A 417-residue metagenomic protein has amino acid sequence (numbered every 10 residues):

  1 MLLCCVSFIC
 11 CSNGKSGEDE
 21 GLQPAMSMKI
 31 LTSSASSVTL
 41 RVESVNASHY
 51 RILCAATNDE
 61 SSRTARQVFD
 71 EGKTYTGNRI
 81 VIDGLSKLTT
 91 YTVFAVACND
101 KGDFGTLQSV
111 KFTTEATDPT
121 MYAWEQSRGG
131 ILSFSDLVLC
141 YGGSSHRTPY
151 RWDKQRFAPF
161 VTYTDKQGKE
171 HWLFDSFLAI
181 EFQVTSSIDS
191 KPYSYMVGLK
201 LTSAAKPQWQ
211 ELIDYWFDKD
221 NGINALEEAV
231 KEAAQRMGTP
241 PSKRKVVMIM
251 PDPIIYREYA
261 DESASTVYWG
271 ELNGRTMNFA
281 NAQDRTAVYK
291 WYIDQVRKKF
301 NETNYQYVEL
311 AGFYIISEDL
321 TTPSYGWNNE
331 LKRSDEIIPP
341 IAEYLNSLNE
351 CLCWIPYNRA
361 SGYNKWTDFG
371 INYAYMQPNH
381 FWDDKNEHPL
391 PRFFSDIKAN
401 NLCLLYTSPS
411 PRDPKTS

Functional and structural regions predicted by a protein language model:
C5-K29, E115-D118: Bacterial Sec-dependent N-terminal signal peptides
R51-S86: Recognizes extended acidic, P/S/T-rich segments that occur within or adjacent to Ig-like beta-sandwich modules
T92-V96: Extracellular recognition modules
A97-K101: Surface-exposed loop/turn motifs at beta-strand-loop junctions within extracellular Ig-like and Fibronectin type III
G102-A116: Extracellular fibronectin type III
M121-A287: N-terminal catalytic cores of secreted or lumenal carbohydrate-active enzymes
V246-D252, Q283-A287, Y314, L345-S361: Aromatic-lined carbohydrate-recognition surfaces of secreted/lumenal glycan-active proteins
Y406-T416: Conserved small/polar residues in nucleotide/adenosyl-binding loops
